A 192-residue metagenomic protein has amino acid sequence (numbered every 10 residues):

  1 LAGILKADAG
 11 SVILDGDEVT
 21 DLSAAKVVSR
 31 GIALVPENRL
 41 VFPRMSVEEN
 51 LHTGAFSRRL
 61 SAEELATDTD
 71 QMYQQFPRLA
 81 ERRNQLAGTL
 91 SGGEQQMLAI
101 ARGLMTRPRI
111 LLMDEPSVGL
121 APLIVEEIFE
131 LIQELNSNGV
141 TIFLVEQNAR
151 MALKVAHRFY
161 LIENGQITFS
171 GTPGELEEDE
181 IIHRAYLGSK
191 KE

Functional and structural regions predicted by a protein language model:
L1-E192: Glycine-rich phosphate-binding loops of nucleotide-dependent enzymes
